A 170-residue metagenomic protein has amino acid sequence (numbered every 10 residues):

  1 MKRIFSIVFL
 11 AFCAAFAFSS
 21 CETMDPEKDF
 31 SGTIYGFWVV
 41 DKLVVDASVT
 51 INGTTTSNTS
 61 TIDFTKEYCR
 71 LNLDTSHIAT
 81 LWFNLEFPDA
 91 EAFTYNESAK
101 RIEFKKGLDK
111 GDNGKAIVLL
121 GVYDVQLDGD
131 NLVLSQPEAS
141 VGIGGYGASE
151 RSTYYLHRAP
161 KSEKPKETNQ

Functional and structural regions predicted by a protein language model:
M1-V8: Bacterial N-terminal signal peptides that target proteins for export
R3, A15-D41, L156-Q170: Bacterial Sec-dependent N-terminal signal peptides
F30-G53, F93, E97: Tryptophan-anchored aromatic micro-motifs
W38, L127-Q136: A short hydrophobic beta-strand element
V40-S76, K115, G145-Y146: Short, solvent-exposed loop/hinge segments that bridge or flank secondary-structure elements
D46-V49, R70-N131: Contiguous, well-ordered beta-strand patches that form the walls/edges of small beta-barrel/beta-sandwich domains
D63-T65, E86-F87, A116-V118, A148-Y155: Amphipathic hydrophobic-ligand
T94, S98-R101, S135-Q170: Edge beta-strand at a domain terminus
